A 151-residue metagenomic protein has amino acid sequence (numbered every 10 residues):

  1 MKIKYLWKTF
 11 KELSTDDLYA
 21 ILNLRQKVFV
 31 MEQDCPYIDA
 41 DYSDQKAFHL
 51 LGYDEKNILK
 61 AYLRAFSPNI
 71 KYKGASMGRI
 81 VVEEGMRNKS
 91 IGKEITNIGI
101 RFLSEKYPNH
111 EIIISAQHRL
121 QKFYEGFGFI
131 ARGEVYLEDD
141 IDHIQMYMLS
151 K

Functional and structural regions predicted by a protein language model:
M1-I38, Y42-H49, Y53-I58: Short amphipathic alpha-helix that is part of the acyltransferase structural core
P36-I38, A47-G52, Y62, R79 (+2 more regions): Short hydrophobic/aromatic beta-strand element in the GNAT-like acyltransferase core that lines or flanks the acyl-donor
A40-Q45, N69, L137-D139: A short beta-turn/loop motif at secondary-structure boundaries
L51, I58-P68, G74-S76, V81: Conserved beta-strand in the GNAT
P68-M77, R87, K106-H110, D140-D142: A conserved beta-turn-beta hairpin within the catalytic core of GNAT-like acetyltransferases that forms part
V82, N88-R101: Conserved acetyl-CoA-binding loop-helix of GNAT-fold acetyltransferases
T96, L103-A116: Conserved GNAT acetyl-CoA-binding A-motif
I113-S115, E125, I130-Q145: Conserved catalytic-core motifs of GNAT/GCN5-like acyltransferases
